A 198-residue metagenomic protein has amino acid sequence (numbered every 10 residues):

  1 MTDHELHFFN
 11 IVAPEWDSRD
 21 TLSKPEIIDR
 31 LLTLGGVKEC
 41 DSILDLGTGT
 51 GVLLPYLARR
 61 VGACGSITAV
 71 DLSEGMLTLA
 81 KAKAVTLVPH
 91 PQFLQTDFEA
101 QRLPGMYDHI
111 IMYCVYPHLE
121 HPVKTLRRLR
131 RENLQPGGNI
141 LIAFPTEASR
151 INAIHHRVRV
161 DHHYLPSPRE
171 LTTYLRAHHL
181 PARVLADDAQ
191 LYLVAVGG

Functional and structural regions predicted by a protein language model:
M1-G36, Y56, L79, A148-R150 (+1 more regions): Conserved class I S-adenosyl-L-methionine
L44, T50-A100: Class I SAM-dependent methyltransferase SAM/SAH-binding core
E99-I110: A short acidic, Gly/Pro-enriched loop at the edge of an enzyme's catalytic core that lines a small-molecule cofactor
H109-P122: A short SAM/SAH-binding and catalytic strip from SAM-dependent methyltransferases
K124-P136: A short glycine-rich, Lys/Arg-flanked "PGG" loop and its adjoining helix->strand segment in the class I
G137-P145: Conserved beta-strand signature within the Rossmann-like core of class I S-adenosyl-L-methionine
I154-R169: Acceptor-substrate binding/catalytic loop of class I
L180, A186-G198: Core SAM-dependent methyltransferase catalytic element
